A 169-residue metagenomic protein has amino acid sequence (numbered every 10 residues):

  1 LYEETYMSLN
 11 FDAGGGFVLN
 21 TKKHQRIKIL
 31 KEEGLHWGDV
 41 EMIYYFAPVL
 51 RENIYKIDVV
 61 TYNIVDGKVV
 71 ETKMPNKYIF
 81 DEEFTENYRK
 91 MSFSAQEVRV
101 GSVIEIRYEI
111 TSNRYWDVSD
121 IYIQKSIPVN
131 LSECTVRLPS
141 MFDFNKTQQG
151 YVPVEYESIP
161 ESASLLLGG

Functional and structural regions predicted by a protein language model:
L1-G169: Beta-strand-rich, non-transmembrane domain signature
